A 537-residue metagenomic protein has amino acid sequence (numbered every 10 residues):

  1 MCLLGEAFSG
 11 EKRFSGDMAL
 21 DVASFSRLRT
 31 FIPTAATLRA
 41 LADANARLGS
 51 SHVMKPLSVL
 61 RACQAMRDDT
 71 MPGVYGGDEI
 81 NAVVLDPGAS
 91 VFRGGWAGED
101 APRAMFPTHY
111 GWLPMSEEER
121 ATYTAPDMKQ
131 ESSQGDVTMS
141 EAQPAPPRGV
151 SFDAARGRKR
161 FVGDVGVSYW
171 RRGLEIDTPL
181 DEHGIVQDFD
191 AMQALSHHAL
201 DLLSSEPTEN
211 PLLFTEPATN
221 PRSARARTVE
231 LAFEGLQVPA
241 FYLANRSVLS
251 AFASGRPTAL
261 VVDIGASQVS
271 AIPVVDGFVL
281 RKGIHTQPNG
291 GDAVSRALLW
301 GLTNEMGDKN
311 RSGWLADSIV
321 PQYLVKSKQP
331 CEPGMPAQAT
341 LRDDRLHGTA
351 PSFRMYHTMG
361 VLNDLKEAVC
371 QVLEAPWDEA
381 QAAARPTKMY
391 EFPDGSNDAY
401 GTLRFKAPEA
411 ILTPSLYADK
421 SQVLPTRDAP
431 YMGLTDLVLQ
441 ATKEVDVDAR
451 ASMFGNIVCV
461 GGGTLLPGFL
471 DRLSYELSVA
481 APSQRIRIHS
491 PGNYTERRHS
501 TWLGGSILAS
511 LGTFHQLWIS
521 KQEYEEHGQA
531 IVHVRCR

Functional and structural regions predicted by a protein language model:
C2-R537: C-terminal region/appendage detector
